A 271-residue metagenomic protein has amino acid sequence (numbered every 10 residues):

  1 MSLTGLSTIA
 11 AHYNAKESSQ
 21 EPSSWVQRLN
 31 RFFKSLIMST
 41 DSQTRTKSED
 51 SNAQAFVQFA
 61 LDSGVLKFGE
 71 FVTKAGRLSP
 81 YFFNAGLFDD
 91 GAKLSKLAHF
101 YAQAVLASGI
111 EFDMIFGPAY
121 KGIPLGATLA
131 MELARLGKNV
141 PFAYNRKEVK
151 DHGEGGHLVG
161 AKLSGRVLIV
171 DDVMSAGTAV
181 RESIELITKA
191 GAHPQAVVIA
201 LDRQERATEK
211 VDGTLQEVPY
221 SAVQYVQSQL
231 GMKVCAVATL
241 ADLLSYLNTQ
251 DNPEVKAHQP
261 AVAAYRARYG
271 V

Functional and structural regions predicted by a protein language model:
M1-L6: Non-Sec secretion/translocation targeting segments of pathogen effectors
S39-F56, L186-V271: PRPP-dependent phosphoribosyltransferase catalytic core
T40-G109: Active-site-facing substrate-recognition patch
E111-K121: Short glycine-rich phosphate-binding loop at a beta-alpha junction
L125-V167, R181: Short, glycine/charge-rich flexible loops or terminal/linker lids adjacent to PRPP-binding catalytic cores
L158-Q204: A contiguous pocket-lining binding segment that forms or flanks enzyme active sites
